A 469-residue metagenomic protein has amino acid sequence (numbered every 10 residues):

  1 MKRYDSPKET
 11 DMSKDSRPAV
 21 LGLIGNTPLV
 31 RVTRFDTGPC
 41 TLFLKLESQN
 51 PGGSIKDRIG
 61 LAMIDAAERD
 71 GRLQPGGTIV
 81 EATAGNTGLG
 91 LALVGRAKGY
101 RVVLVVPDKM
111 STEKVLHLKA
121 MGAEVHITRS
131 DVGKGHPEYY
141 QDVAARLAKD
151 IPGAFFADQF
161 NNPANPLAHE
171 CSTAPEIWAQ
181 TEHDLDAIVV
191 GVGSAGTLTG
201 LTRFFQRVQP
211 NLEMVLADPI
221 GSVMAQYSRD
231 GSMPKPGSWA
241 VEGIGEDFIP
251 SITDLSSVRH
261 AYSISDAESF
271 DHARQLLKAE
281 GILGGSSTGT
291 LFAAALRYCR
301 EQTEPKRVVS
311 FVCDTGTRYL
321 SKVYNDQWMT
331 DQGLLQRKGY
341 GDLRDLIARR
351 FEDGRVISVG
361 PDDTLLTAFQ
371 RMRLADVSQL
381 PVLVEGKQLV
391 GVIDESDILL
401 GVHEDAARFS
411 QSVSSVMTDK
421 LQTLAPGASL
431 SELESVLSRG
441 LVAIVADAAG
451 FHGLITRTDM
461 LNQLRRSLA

Functional and structural regions predicted by a protein language model:
M1-I347: PLP-dependent amino-acid enzyme catalytic core
K109-T112, R355-V356, L365: Short glycine/proline-centered loop/turn elements that form peptide/ligand docking sites
S257, G341-V356, D363, F409-L421: Bateman (tandem CBS) regulatory domains
S358-D376, V382-V384, V402, Q422-A448 (+1 more regions): The conserved cystathionine-beta-synthase
V390-I398, A443, H452-M460: Short hydrophobic beta-strand motif reused across regulatory alpha/beta modules
